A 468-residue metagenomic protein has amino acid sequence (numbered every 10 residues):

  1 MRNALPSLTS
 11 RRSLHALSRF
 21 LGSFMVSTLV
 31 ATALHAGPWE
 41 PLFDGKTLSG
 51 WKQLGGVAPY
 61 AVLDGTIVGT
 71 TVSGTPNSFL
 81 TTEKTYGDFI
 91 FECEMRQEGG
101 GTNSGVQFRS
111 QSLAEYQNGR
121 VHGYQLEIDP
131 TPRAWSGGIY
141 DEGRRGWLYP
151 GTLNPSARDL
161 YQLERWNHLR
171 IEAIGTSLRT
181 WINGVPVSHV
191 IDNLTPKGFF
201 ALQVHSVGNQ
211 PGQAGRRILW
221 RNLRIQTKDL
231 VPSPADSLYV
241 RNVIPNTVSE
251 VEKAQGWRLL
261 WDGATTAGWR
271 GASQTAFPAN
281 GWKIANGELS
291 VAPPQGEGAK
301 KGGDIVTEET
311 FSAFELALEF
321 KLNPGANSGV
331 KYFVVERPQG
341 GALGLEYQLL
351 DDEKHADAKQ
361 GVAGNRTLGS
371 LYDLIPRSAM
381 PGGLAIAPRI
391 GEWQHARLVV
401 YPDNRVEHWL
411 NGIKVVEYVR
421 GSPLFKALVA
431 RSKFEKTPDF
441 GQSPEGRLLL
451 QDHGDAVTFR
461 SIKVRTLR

Functional and structural regions predicted by a protein language model:
M1-S18: N-terminal secretory signal peptides that target proteins for export/translocation
S18-A33: Bacterial N-terminal signal peptides
A36-R468: Carbohydrate-interacting regions of secretory-pathway proteins
